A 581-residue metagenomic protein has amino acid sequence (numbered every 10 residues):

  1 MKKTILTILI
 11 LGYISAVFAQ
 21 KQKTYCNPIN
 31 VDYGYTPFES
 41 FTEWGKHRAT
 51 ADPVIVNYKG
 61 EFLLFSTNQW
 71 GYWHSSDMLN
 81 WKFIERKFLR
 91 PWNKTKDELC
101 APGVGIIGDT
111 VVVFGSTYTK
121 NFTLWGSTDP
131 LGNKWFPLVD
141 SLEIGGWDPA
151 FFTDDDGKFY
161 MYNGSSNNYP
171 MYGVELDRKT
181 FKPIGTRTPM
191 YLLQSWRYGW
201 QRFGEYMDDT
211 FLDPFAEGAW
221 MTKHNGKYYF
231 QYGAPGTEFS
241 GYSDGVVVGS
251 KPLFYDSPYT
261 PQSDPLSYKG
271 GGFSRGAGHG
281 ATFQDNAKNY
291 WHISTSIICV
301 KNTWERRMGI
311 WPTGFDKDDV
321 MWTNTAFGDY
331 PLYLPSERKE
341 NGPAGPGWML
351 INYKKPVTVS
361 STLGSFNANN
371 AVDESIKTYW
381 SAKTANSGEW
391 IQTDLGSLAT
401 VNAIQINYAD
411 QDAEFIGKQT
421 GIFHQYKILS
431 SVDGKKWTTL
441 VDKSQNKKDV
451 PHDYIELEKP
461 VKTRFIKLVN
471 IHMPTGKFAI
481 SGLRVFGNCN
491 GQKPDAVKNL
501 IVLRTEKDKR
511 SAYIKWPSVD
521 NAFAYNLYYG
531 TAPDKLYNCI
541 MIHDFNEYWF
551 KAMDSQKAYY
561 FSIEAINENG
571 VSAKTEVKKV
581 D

Functional and structural regions predicted by a protein language model:
Q20-F211, K223-G271, A287-K288, S296-E340 (+1 more regions): Beta-rich carbohydrate-recognition and catalytic domains
Y172-I184, E340-E374: Predominantly extracellular/luminal regions of secreted and cell-surface proteins, especially disulfide-bonded
V174, Y426-I428, Y525-L527: Short beta-strand elements bearing conserved aromatic residues within extracellular beta-rich modules
D373-T439, P451-K498, E506-K507, K515-P517: Aromatic, loop-rich ligand-recognition surfaces of beta-strand-rich domains
S387, K447-H452, M541-W549: Short, solvent-exposed loop/turn segments in extracellular or other extracytoplasmic domains
F486-N521, S555, E568-D581: Pro/Thr/Ser/Gly-rich low-complexity, intrinsically disordered linker/stalk tracts
A524-Q556, E568-E576: Recognizes extended acidic, P/S/T-rich segments that occur within or adjacent to Ig-like beta-sandwich modules
